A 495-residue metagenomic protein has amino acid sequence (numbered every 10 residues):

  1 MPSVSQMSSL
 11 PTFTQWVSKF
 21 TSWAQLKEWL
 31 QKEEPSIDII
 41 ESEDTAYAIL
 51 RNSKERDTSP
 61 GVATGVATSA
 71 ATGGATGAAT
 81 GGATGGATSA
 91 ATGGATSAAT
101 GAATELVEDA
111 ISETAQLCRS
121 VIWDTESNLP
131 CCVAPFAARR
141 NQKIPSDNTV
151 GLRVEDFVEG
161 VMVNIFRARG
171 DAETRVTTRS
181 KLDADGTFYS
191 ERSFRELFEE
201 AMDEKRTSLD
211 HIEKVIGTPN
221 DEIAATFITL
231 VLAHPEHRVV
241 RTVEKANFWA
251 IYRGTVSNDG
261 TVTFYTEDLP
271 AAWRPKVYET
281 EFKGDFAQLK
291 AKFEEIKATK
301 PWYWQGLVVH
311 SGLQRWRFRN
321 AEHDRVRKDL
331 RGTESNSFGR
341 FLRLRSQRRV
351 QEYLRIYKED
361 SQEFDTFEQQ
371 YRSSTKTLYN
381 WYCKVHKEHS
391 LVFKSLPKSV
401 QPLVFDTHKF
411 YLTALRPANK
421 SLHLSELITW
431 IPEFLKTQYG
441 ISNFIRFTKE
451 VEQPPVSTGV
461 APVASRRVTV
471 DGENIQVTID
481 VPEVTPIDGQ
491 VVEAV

Functional and structural regions predicted by a protein language model:
P2-A67, G101-V495: Core nucleotide-handling region used for phosphoryl-transfer chemistry
A63-A103: Long, intrinsically disordered low-complexity tandem-repeat segments
